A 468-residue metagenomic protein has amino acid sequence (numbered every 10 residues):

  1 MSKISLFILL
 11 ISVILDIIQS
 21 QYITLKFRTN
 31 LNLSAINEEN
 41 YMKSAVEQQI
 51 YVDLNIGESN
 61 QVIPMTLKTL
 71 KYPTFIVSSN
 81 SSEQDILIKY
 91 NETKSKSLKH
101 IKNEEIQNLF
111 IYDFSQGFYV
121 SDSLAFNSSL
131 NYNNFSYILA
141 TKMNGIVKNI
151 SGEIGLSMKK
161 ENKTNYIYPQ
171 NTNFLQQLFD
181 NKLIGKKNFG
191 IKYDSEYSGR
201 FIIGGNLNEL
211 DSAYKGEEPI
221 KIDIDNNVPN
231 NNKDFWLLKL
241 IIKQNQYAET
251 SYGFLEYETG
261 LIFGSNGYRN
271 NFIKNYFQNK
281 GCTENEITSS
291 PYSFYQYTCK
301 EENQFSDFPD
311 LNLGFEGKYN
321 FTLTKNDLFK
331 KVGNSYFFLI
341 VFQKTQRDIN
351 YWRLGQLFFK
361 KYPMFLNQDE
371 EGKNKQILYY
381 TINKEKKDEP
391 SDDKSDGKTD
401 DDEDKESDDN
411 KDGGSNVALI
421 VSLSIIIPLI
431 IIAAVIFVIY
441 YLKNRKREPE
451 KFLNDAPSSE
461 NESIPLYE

Functional and structural regions predicted by a protein language model:
M1-I4, E468: Positively charged n-region of N-terminal signal peptides that target proteins for export
K3-S20: Cleavable N-terminal signal peptides of Sec/SRP-targeted secreted and luminal proteins
D16-M65, Y72-T74, S81, P428-A433: N-terminal accessory segments
Q21-A45, A125-Q246, F338-Q343: Aspartyl protease catalytic domain
Q21-L25, N30, Y137-M143, S195 (+2 more regions): Aspartic protease catalytic domain
A45-T141, T283-E286, S293: Signature of the N-terminal lobe/flap region of pepsin-like aspartyl proteases
L54-I56, I63-T69, T74-I76, E153-I154 (+4 more regions): Short hydrophobic beta-strand that contains or immediately precedes a catalytic carboxylate
S251-G281, N285-Q296: Extracytoplasmic, non-cytosolic globular domains
